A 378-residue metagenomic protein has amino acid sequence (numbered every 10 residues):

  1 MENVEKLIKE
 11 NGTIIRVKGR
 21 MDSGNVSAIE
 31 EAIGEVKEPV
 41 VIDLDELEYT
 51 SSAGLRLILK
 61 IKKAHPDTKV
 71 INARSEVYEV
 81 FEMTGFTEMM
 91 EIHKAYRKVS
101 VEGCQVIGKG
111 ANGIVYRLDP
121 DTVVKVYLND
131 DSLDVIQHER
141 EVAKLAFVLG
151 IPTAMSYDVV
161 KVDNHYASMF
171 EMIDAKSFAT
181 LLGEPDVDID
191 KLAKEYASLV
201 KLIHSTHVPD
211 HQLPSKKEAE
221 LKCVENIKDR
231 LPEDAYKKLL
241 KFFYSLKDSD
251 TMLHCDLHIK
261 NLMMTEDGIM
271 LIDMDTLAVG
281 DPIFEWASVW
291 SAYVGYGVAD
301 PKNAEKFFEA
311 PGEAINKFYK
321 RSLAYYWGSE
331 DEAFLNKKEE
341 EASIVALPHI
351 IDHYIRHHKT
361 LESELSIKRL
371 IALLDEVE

Functional and structural regions predicted by a protein language model:
E2-E31: STAS-typified acidic loop motif
M21-M90: Amphipathic alpha-helical interaction surfaces in cytosolic regulatory modules
R97-V99, R356-E378: Regulatory N- and C-terminal appendages and interdomain linkers associated with kinase/kinase-like NTP transferase
K98-V106: Conserved N-terminal boundary motif of the eukaryotic protein kinase catalytic domain
Q105-H211: ATP-binding pocket architecture of kinase catalytic cores
S205-C255, I259-K260, T265-E266: An alpha-helical support segment within catalytic cores of ATP-dependent transferases
D273-L277: Activation of the activation-loop gatekeeper triad in protein kinase-fold domains
W286-E330, I344-T360: Active-site activation/catalytic loop segments of kinase-like enzymes and analogous catalytic loops in related
